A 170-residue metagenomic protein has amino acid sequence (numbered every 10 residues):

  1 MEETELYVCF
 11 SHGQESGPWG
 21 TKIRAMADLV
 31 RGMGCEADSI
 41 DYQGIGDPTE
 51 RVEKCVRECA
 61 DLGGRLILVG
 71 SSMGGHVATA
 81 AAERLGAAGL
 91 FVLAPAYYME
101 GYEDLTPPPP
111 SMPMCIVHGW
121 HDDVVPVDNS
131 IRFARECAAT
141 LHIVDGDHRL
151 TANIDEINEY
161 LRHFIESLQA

Functional and structural regions predicted by a protein language model:
E2-I45: Short, surface-exposed "cap/lid" segments of acyl-processing enzymes
Q14, W120-D122, G146-D147: Acidic beta-to-alpha connecting loop that harbors the catalytic carboxylate
W19, D123-N129: Conserved alpha/beta-hydrolase "acid-adjacent" motif
G34-D38, R135-T151: Catalytic histidine neighborhood in serine/cysteine hydrolases with alpha/beta-hydrolase-type architecture
V69-A78: Gly/Ala-rich beta-loop-alpha elbow adjacent to hydrolase catalytic centers
G86-Y98: A conserved short beta-strand
P109-S111, C115-H118, D122: Short beta-strand/loop motif that positions the catalytic acidic residue of the alpha/beta-hydrolase fold
D128-N129, T151-S167: Post-His helix in hydrolase/transferase enzymes
